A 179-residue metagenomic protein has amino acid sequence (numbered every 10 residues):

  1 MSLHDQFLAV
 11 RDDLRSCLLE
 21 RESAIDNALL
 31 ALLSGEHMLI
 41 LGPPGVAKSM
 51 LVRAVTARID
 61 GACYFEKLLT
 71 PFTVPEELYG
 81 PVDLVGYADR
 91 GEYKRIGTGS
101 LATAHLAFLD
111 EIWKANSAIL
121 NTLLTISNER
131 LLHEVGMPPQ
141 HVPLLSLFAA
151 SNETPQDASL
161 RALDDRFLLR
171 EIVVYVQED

Functional and structural regions predicted by a protein language model:
H4-P43: Pre-Walker A (pre-P-loop) alpha-helix and adjacent loop at the N terminus of AAA/AAA+ ATPase modules, a conserved
Q6, V10, R21-A24, L51 (+6 more regions): Helical mechanochemical/support elements of P-loop NTPase systems and associated helical scaffolds
C17, P44, K67-T70, T98-G99 (+2 more regions): Replace "in large, NTP-powered and nucleic-acid-processing enzymes" with "in large, NTP-powered factors and other
N27-L30, L84-A107: Conserved alpha-helical scaffold flanking the Walker A/P-loop in AAA+ ATPase domains
L29-P71: Walker A/P-loop
E66, V85-R90, L106-T122, S127-D179: Canonical AAA+ ATPase core
F72-D89: Conserved NTP-binding/hydrolysis module of P-loop NTPases
